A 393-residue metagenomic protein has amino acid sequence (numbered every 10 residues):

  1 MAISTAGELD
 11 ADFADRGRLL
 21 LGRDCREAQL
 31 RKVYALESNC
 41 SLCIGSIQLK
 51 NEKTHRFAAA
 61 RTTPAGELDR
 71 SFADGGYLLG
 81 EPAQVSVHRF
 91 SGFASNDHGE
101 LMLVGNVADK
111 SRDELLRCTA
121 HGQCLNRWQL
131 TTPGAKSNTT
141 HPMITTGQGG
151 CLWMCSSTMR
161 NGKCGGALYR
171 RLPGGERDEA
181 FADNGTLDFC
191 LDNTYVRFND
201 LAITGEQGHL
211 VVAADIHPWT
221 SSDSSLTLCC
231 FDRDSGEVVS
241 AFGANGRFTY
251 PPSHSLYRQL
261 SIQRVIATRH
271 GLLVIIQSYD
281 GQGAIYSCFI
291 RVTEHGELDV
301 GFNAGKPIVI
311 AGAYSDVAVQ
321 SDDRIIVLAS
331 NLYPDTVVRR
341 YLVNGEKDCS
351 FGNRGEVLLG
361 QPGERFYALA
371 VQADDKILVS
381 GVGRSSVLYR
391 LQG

Functional and structural regions predicted by a protein language model:
M1-G393: Extracytoplasmic mature domains of secreted or surface-exposed proteins
